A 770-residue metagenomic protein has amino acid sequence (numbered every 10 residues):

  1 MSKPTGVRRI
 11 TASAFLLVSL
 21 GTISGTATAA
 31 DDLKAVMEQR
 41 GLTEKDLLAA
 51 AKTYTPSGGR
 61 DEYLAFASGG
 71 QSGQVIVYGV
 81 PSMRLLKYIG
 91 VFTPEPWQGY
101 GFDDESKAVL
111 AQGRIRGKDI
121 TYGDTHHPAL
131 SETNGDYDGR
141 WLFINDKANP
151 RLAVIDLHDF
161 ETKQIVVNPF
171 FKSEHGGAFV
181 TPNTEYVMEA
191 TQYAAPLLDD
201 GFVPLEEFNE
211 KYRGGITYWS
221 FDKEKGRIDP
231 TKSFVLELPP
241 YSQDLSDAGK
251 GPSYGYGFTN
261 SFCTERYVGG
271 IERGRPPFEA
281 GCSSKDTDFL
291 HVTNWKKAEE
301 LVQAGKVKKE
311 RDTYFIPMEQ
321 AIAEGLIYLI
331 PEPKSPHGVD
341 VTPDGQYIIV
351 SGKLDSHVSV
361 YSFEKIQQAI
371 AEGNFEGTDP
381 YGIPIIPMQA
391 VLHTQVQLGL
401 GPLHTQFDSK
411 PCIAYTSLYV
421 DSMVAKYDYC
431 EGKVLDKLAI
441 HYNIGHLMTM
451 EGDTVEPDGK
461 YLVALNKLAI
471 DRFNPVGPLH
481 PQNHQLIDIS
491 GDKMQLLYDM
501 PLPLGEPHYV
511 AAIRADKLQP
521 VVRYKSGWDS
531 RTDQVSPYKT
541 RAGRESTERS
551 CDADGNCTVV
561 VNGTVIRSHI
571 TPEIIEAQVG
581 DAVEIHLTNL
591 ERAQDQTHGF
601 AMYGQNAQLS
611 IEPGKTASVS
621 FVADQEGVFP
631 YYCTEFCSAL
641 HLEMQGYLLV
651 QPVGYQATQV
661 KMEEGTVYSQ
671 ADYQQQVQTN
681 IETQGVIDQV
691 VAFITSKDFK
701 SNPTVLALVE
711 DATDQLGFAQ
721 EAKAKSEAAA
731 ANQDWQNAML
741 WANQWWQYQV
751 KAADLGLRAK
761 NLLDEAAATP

Functional and structural regions predicted by a protein language model:
S2-A14: Bacterial N-terminal signal peptides that target proteins for export
S13-T22: Bacterial N-terminal signal peptides
T28-C551, G756: Predominantly soluble domains enriched in secretory-pathway, periplasmic, or organellar proteins
Q164, H586-V619, A639-L648: Histidine- and aromatic-enriched segments that form or immediately flank copper-ligand environments
L326-I327, H393-Q395, P572-I575, N606-I611 (+1 more regions): Beta-strand-rich interaction surfaces with strong enrichment in secreted/lumenal proteins
E548-R549, I611-Q670: Extracellular/periplasmic metallocenter environments
C551-A582: N-terminal edge beta-strand
T658-P770: Long, charged/polar, soluble alpha-helical segments
